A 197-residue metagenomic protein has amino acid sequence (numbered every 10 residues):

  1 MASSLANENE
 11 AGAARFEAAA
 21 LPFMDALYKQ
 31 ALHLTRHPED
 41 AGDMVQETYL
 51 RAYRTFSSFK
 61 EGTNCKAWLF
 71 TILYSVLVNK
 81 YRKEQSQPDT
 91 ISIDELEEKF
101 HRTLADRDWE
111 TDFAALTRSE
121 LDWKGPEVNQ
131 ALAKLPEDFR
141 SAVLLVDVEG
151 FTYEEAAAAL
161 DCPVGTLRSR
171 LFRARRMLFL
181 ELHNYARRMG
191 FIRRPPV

Functional and structural regions predicted by a protein language model:
A2-E10, R15-F16, I91, A159 (+1 more regions): C-terminal edge and immediately downstream basic/flexible tail or linker adjoining helix-turn-helix-like DNA-binding
A2-K29, E39-V45, Y53: A short, charge-rich alpha-helical start-of-domain segment used by transcription regulators
D43-L50, T63-S75: Structural recognition of an alpha-helix C-terminal capping motif at a helix-to-coil junction
Y49-N64, K83-Q85: Sigma70-family region 2
T55, K80, D138, E154 (+1 more regions): Residue cluster at the C-terminal edge of the helix-turn-helix DNA-binding motif
K60, T71-I93, F100-T103, R173 (+1 more regions): Arg/Lys-rich amphipathic alpha helix in sigma70-family domain 2
E98-A133: Acidic, proline/glycine-rich intrinsically disordered inter-domain spacer in sigma factors
A133, E137-S141, L145, E149-T166 (+1 more regions): Helix-turn-helix DNA-binding module
